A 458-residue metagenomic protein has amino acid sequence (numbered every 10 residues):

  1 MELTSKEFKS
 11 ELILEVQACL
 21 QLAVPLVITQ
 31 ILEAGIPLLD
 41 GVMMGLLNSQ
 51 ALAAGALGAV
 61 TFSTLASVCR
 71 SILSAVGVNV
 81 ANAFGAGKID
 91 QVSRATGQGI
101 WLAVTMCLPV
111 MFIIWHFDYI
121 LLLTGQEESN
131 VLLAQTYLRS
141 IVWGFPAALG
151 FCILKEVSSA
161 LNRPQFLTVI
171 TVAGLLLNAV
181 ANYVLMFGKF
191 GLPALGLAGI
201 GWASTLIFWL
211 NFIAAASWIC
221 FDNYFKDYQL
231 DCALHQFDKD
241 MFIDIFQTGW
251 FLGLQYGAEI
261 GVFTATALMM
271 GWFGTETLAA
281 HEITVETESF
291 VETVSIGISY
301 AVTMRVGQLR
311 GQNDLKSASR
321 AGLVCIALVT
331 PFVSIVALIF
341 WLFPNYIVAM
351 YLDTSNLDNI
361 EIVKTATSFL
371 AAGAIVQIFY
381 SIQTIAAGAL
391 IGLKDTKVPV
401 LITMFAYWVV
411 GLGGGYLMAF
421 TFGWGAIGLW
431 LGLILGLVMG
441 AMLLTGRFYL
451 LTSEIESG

Functional and structural regions predicted by a protein language model:
M1-A23, V80-P146, L192-W250, V306-I375 (+1 more regions): Short alpha-helical transmembrane segments in multi-pass integral membrane proteins
S10-V42, L46-L47, V60-A75, N79 (+6 more regions): N-terminal transmembrane alpha-helices
Q21-D40, S140, G174, I207-N211 (+4 more regions): Transmembrane helical elements of multi-pass membrane transporters/channels
L26, Q30, G41-V42, A59 (+16 more regions): Transmembrane alpha-helix boundary and packing residues in multipass membrane permease domains and related
I31, G35-A53, L121-E128, V184-L195 (+4 more regions): Helix-terminus/linker motif at the lipid-water interface of multi-pass membrane proteins
S49-V60, L138, G201, T275-F290 (+2 more regions): Small-residue hotspots at the loop-to-helix junctions and early N-terminal turns of transmembrane alpha-helices
L52-M111, W115, A148-L167, A280-P344 (+1 more regions): Small-residue-rich hydrophobic transmembrane alpha-helices
L73, I141-A160, L167-L175, I200-A216 (+6 more regions): Short runs within selected transmembrane alpha-helices of multi-pass transporters and secretion channels
